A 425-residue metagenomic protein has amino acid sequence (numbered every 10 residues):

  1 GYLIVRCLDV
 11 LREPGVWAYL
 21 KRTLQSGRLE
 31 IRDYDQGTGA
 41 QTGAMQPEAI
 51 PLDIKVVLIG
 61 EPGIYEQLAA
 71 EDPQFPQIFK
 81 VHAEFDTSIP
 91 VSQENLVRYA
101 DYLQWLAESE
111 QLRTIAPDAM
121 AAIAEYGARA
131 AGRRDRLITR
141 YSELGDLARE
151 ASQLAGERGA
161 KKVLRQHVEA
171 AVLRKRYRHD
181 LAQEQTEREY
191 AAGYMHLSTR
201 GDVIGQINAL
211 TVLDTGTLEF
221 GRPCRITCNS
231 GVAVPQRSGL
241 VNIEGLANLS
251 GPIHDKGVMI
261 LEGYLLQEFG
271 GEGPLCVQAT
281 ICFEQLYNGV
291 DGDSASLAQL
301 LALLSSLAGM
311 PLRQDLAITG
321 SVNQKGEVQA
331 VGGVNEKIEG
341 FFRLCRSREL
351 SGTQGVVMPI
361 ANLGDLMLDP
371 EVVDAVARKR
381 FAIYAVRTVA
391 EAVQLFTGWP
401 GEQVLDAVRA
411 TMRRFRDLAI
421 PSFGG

Functional and structural regions predicted by a protein language model:
C7-L8, E13-P14, A18-L20, S26 (+4 more regions): Peripheral, non-AAA+ core regions of ATP-driven protein-machinery
L8-L11, L24-E94, S109-E110, A151 (+2 more regions): Canonical AAA+ ATPase core
V10-E13, I89-L96, R113-M120, R134-G145 (+5 more regions): Conserved phosphate/pyrophosphate-binding and hydrolysis machinery centered on Walker-type P-loop NTPases, extending
G15-T23, E71-Q74, I78, R98-L106 (+7 more regions): Alpha-helical scaffold elements adjacent to nucleotide-binding pockets in ATP/GTP-utilizing enzyme cores
S26-R32, V81, W105-L112, E125-R133 (+8 more regions): Conserved helix-loop functional segments at active or binding sites
Q67-E71, P76-S142, E157-K162, G271-C276 (+1 more regions): Conserved C-terminal "switch" segment of AAA+ ATPases
P117-M120, L137-A148, A155-A192, V356-I360: Conserved C-terminal helix/linker of AAA+ ATPases
K161-G263, F269-G270, S347-R348, P421-G424: C-terminal engagement/docking regions of AAA+ P-loop ATPases
